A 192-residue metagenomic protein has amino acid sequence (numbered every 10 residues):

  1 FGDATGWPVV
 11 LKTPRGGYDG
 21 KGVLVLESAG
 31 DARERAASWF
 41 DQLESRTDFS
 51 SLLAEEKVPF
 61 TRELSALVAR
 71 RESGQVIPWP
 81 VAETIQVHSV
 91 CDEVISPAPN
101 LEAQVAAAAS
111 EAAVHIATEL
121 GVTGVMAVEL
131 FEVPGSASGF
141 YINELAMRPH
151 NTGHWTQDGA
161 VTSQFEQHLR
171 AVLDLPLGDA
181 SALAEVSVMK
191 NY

Functional and structural regions predicted by a protein language model:
F1-I116: Active-site nucleotide/adenylate-binding loops and adjacent lid/helix of ATP-dependent enzymes
R15-G20, E72, V122, I142 (+2 more regions): Short glycine/serine/threonine-biased micro-segments
I77-P80, M126, F140-E144: Protein kinase-like catalytic core scaffold
S89-P99, E144-Q157: Short, flexible active-site loops
A107-V128, A146-Y192: Active-site "cap" helix and flanking loop/linker of ATP-utilizing ligase/carboxylase catalytic domains
F131-P134: Conserved protein-kinase catalytic-loop segment immediately C-terminal to the catalytic Asp of the HRD motif
S136-S138, D158-G159: Contiguous C-terminal substrate-recognition/catalytic subdomains in enzyme active sites
